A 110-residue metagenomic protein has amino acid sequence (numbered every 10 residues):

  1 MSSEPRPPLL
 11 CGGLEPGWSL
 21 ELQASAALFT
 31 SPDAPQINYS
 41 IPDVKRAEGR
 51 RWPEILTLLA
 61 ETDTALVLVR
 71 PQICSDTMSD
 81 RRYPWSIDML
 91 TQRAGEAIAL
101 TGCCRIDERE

Functional and structural regions predicted by a protein language model:
M1-S3: Transition segment at domain starts
R6-L68, G102, I106-D107: Central antiparallel beta-sheet cores of small beta-barrel/beta-sandwich binding domains
G17-S19, E61-E110: Beta-sheet ligand-binding and adhesion/scaffold domains
